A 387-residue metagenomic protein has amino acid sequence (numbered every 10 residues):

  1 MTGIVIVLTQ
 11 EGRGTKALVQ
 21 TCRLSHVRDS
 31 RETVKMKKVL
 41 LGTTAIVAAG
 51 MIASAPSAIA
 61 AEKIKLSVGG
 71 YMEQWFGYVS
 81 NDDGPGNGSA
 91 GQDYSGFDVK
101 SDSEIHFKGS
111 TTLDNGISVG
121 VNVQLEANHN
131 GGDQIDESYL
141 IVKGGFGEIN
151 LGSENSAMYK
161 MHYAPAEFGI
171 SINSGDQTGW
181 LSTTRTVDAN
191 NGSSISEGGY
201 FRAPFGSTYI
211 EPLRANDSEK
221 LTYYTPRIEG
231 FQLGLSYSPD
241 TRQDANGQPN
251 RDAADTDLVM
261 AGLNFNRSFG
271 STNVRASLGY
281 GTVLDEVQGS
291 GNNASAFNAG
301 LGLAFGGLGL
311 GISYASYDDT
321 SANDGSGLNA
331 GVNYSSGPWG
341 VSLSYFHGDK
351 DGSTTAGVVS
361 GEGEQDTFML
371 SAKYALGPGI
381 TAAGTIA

Functional and structural regions predicted by a protein language model:
M1-K35: N-terminal amphipathic/basic-hydrophobic helices that include classical n-h-c signal peptides and signal-anchor
C22, V27-A60: Gram-negative bacterial Sec-dependent N-terminal signal peptides
A61-V79, G91-R242, D255-D257, F265-S268: Outer membrane beta-barrel
L66-Q74, N115, V119-V123, I149 (+9 more regions): Transmembrane beta-strands of outer-membrane beta-barrel proteins
D82-G84, M161-G169, G247, Q288-S290 (+3 more regions): Outer-membrane beta-barrel and related beta-rich outer-membrane complex signature in Gram-negative bacteria
A90-G96, A127-G131, T208-R214, Q243-A254 (+3 more regions): Outer-membrane beta-barrel domain signature
T256-A375: Detector for outer-membrane/organellar transmembrane beta-barrel domains, recognizing the amphipathic beta-strand
